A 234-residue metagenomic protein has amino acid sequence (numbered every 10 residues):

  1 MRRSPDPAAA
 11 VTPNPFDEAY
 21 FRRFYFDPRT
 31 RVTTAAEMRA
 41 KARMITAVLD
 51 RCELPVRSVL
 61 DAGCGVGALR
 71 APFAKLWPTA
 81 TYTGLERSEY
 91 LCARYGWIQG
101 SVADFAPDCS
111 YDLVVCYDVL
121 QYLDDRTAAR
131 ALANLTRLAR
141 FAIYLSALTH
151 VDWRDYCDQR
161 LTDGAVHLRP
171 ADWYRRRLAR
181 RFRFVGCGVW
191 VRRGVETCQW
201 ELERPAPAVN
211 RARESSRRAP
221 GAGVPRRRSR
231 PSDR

Functional and structural regions predicted by a protein language model:
M1-C109, L123-R130, N134-R234: Class I (Rossmann-like) S-adenosyl-L-methionine-dependent methyltransferase catalytic domain, capturing the SAM-binding
V115: A conserved beta-strand element that flanks and buttresses the S-adenosyl-L-methionine
D118-Y122: Short catalytic micro-motifs in class I SAM-dependent methyltransferases
